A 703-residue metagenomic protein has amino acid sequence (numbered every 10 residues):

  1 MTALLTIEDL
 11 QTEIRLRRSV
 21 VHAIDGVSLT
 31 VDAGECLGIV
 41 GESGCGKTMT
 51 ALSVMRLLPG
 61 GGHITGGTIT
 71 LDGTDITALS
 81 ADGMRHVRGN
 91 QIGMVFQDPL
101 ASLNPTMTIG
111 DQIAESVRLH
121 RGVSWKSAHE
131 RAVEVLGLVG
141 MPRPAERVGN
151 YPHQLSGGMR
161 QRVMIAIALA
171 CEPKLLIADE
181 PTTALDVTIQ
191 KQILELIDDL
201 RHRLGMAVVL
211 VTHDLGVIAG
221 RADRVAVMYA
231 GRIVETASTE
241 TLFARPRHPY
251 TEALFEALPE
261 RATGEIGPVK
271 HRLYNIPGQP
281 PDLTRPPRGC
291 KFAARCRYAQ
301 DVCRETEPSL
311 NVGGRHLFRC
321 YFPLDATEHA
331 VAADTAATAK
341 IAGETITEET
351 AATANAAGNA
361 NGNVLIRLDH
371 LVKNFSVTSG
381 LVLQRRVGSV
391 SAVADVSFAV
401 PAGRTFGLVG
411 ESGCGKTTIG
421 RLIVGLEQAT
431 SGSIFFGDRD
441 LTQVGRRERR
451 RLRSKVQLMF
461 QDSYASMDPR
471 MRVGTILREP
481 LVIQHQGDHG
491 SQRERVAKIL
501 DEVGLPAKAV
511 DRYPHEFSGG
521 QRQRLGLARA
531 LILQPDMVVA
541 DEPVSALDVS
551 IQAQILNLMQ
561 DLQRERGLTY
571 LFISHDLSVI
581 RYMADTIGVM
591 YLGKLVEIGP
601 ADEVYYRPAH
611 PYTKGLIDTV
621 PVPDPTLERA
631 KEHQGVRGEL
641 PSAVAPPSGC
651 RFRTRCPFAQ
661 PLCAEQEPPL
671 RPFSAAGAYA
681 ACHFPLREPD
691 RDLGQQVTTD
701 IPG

Functional and structural regions predicted by a protein language model:
E42, R56, R85, I177-P181 (+3 more regions): P-loop NTP-binding/switch modules centered on Walker-like glycine-rich loops
M55, P59, V424: Helix-to-loop junction immediately C-terminal to a conserved catalytic motif
I64-D75, G432-D440, L452: Conserved ABC transporter NBD signature motif
D75, S127-E146, F255, D440 (+2 more regions): Conserved ABC ATPase "signature" region
N150-L155, M159, Y513-F517, Q521: Conserved ABC ATPase signature
A170-K174, I532-D536: A short, proline-enriched helix->beta-strand linker immediately N-terminal to the Walker B motif in ABC-type P-loop
T239-A352, A356-V364, T378, L383-Q384 (+1 more regions): Charged, flexible cofactor/metal-binding loops and thiol motifs
